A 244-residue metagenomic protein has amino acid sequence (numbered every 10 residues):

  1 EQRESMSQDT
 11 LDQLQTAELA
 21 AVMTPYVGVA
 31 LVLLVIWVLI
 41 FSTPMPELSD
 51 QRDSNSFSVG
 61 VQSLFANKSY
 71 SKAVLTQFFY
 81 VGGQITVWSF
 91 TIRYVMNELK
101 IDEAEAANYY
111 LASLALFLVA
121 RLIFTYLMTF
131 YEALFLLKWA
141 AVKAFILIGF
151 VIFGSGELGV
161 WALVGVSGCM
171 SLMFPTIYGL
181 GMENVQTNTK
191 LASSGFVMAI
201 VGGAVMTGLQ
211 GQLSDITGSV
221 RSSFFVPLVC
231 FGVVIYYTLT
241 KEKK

Functional and structural regions predicted by a protein language model:
E1-G28, L209-C230: A membrane-interface helix-boundary motif in multi-pass transporters
V27-S54, I235-K241: C-terminal membrane-cytosol helix-exit motif in multi-pass small-molecule transporters
P46-A73: Juxtamembrane intracellular "pre-TM" segments in multi-pass secondary transporters
S63-L111: Extracytoplasmic gate region of multi-pass secondary transporters
E98-L116, K190-G195, S222: Loop-to-transmembrane helix entry
A120-A133, S214-D215: Helix-to-loop junctions at the C-terminal end of transmembrane segments in multipass secondary transporters
F135-F150: Structural signature of the two symmetry-related core transmembrane helices
S171-Q186: Intracellular juxtamembrane helix-capping segments at the cytosolic ends of symmetry-related transmembrane helices
